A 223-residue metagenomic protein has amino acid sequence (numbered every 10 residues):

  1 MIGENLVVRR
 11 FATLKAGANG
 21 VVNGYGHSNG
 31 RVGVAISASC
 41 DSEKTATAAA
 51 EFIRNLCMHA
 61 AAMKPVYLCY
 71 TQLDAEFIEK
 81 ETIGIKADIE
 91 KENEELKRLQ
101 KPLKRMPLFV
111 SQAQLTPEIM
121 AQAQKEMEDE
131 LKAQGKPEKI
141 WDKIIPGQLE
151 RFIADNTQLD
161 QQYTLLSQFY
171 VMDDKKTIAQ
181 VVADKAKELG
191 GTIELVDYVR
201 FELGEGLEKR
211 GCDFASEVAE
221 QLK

Functional and structural regions predicted by a protein language model:
M1-K223: N-terminal assembly/interaction segments in proteins that build large macromolecular machines
